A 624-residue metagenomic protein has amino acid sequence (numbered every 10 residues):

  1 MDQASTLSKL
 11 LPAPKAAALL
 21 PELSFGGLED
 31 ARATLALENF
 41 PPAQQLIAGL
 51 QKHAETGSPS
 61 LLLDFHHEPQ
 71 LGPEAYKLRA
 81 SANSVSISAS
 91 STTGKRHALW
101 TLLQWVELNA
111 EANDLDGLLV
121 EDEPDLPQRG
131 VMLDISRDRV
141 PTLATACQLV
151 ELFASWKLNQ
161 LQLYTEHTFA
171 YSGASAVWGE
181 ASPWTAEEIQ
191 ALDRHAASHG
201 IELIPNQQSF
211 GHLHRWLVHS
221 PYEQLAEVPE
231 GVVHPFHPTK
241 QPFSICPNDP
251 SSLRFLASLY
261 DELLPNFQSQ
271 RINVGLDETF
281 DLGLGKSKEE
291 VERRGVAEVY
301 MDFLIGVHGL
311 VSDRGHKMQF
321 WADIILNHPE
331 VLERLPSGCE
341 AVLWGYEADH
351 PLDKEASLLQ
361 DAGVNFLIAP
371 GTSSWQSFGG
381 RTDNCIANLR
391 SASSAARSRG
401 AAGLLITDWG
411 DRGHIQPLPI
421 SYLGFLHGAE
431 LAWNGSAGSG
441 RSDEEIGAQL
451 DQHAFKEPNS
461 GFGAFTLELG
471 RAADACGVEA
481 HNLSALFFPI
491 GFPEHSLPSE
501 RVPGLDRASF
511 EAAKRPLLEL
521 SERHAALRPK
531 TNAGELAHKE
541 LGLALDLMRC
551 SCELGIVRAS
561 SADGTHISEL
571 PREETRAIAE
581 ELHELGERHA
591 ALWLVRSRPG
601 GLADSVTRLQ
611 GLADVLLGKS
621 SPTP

Functional and structural regions predicted by a protein language model:
M1-T93, H97-E121, I272-N273, F320-L326 (+2 more regions): Acidic, contiguous N-terminal accessory segments
P42, W184, E188, N248-F255 (+7 more regions): Soluble or luminal CAZymes and related metallo-dependent hydrolases
S91, L259, N266-Q270, D277-D443 (+2 more regions): Catalytic-core regions of glycoside hydrolase
T93-W105, P417-N434, L536-S560: Short, hydrophobic/amphipathic alpha-helical patches that form generic packing surfaces within helical domains
T101-L126, A154-Q162, P221, Q270 (+1 more regions): Conserved oxyanion/phosphate-binding beta-strand-loop segments in alpha/beta enzyme cores
L118-S136, L367-W375: N-terminal small/glycine-rich loop or linker at the start of catalytic domains across soluble metabolic enzymes
P127-A322, E333-R334, E340, A396: Substrate-binding cleft of carbohydrate-active enzyme catalytic domains
S439-P624: C-terminal non-catalytic alpha-helical accessory regions
